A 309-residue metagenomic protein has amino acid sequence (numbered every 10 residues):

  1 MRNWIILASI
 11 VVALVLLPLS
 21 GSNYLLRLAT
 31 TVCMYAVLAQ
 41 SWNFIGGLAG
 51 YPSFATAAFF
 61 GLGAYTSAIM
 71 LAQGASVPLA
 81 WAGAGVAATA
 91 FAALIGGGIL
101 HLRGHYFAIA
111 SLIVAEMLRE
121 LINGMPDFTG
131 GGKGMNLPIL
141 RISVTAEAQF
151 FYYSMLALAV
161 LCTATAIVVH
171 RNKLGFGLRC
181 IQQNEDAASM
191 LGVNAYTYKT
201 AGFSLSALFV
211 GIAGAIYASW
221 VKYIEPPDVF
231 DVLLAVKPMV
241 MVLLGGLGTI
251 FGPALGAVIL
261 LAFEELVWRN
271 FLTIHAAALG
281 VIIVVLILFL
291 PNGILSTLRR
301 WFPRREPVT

Functional and structural regions predicted by a protein language model:
M1-A13, Q183, S189-T200, V267-T309: Cytosolic-side transmembrane-helix boundaries in multi-pass membrane proteins
W4, A8, L28-A29, C33 (+9 more regions): Hydrophobic alpha-helical transmembrane segments
P18-A72, G97-F107, L178, E185-S189 (+1 more regions): Single transmembrane alpha-helix segments in multi-pass membrane proteins
T30-N43, A58-L62, V86, A90 (+4 more regions): Hydrophobic alpha-helical segments embedded in the membrane of multi-pass proteins
A64, G74-E116, L255-G256: Alpha-helical transmembrane segments within multi-pass membrane transporters and channels
V114-E147, G175, N292-T297: Extracellular/periplasmic helix-loop junction at the C-terminal end of a transmembrane helix in multi-pass membrane
A146-P226: Helix-loop-helix "hairpin" substructures at the membrane interface of multi-pass membrane proteins
K199-F289: Transmembrane alpha-helical segments in multi-pass inner-membrane proteins
